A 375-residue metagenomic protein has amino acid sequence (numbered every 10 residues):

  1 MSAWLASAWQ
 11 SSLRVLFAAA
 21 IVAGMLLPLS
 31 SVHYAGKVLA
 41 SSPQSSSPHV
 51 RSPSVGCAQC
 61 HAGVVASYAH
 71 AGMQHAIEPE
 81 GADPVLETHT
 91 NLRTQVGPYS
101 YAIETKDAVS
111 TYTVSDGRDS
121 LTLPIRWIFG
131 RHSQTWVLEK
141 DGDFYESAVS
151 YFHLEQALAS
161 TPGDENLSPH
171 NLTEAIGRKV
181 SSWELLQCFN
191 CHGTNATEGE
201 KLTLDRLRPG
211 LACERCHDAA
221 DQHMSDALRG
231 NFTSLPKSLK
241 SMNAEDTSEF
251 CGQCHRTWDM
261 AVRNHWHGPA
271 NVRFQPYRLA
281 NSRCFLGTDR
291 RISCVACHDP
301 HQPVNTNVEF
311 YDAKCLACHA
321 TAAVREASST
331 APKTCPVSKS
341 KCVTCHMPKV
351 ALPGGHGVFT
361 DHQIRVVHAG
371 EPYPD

Functional and structural regions predicted by a protein language model:
M1-Q44, R256-R273, I292, A313: Post-cleavage N-terminal segment of exported redox proteins
P43-V50, E371-D375: Membrane-interface segments at or immediately adjacent to transmembrane helices that form the boundary between
S47-Q59: Local sequence-structure signature of Cys/Sec-based thiol-disulfide redox active-site neighborhoods
V55, G63-F129, T135-V137, T161-T173 (+1 more regions): Primarily the internal scaffold of c-type cytochrome electron-transfer domains, especially repeated/multiheme c-type
Q134, S147, E184-Q187, P209-L211: Generic beta-strand structural signal
E139-A148, F152-L186, T194: Extended acidic/polar, glycine-enriched regions that form or flank non-catalytic beta-rich accessory modules
